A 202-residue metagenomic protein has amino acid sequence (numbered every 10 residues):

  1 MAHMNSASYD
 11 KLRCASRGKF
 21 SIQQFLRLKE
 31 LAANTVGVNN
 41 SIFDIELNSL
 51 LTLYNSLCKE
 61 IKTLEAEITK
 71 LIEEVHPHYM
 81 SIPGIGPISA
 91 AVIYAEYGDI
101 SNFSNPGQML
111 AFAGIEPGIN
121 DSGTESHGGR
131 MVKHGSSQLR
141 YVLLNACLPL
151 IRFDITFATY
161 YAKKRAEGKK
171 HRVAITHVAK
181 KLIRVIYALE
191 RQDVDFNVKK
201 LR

Functional and structural regions predicted by a protein language model:
M1-R202: A detector of single, family-specific signature residues that are central to catalytic or substrate-handling motifs
